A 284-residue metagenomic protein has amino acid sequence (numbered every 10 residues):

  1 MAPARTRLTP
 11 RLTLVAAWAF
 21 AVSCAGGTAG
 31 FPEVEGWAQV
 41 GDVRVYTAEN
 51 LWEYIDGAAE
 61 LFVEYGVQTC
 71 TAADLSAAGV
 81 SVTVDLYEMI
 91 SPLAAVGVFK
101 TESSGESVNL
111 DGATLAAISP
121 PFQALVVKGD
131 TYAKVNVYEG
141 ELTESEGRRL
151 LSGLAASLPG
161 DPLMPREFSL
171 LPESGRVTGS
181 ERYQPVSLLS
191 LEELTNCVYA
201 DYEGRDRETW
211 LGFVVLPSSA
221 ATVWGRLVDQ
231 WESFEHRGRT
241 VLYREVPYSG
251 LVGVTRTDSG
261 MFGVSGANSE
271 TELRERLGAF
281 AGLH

Functional and structural regions predicted by a protein language model:
M1-A2, C24: C-terminal intrinsically disordered extensions
A2-L14: Bacterial N-terminal signal peptides that target proteins for export
R11-L14, V22-H284: Soluble, non-membrane globular domain cores that form compact, hydrophobic packing and curved binding surfaces
